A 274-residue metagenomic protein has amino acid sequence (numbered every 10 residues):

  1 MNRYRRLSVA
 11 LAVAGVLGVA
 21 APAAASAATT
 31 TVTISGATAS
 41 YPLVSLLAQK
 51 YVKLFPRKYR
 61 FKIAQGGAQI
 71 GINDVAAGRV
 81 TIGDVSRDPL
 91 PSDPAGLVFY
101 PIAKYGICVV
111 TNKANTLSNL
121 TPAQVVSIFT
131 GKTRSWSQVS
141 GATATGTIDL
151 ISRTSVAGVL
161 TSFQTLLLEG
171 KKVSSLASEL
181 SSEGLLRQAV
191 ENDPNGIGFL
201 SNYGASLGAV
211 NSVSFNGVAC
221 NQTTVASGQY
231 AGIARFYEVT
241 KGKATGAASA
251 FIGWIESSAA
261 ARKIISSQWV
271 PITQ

Functional and structural regions predicted by a protein language model:
M1-L11: Bacterial N-terminal signal peptides that target proteins for export
Y4, G15, A25-A27: Compositionally biased, low-complexity segments enriched in small residues
A10-A20: Bacterial N-terminal signal peptides
A25-Q274: Exported/periplasmic ABC-transporter solute-binding proteins
